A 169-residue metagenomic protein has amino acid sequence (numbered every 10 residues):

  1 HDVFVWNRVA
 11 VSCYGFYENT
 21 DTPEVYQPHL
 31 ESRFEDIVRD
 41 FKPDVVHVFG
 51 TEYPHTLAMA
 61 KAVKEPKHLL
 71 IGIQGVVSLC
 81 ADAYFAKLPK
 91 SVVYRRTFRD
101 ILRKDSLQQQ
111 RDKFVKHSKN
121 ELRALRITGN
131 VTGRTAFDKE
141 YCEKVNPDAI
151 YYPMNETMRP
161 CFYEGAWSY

Functional and structural regions predicted by a protein language model:
H1-S12: N-terminal subdomain of nucleotide-sugar transferases
E18, G50-T51, I73-V77, I101 (+1 more regions): Histidine-centered beta-alpha loop that forms part of the nucleotide-sugar donor binding/catalytic region in diverse
H29-K42, E121: Short, well-structured alpha-helical segments in soluble
D36-Y53, M59, L70: Short N-terminal targeting/anchoring amphipathic segment
V48, T132-G133: Short beta-strand scaffold positions
Y53-H55, V77, F137-K139: Alpha-helix capping/helix-boundary segments
V77, V92-V131: Membrane-proximal helix-turn-helix segments that form the acceptor-binding/catalytic region of lipid-linked
E143, Y152, T157-Y169: Acidic anion/phosphate-binding donor-loop and adjacent secondary structure in glycosyltransferase catalytic cores
